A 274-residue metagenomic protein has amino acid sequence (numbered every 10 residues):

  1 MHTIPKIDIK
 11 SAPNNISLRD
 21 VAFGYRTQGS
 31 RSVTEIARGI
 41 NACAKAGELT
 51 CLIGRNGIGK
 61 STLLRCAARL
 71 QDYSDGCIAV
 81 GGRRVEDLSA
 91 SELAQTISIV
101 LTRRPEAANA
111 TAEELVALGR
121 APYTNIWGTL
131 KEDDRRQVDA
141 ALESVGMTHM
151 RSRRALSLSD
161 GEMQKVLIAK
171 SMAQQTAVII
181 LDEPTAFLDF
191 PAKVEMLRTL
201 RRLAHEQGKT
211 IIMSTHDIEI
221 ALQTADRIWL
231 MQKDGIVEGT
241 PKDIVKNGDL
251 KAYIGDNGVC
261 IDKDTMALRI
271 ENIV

Functional and structural regions predicted by a protein language model:
I16, E35-G39: Conserved structural motif at the start of ABC-family nucleotide-binding domains
I53-R55: The feature captures the beta-strand-to-loop junction immediately N-terminal to the Walker
A68: Helix-to-loop junction immediately C-terminal to a conserved catalytic motif
G76-R84, L93: Conserved ABC transporter NBD signature motif
R154-L158, E162: Conserved ABC ATPase signature
I179-D182: Catalytic Walker B motif of ABC-type/P-loop ATPase nucleotide-binding domains
I254-V274: ABC ATPase nucleotide-binding domains
